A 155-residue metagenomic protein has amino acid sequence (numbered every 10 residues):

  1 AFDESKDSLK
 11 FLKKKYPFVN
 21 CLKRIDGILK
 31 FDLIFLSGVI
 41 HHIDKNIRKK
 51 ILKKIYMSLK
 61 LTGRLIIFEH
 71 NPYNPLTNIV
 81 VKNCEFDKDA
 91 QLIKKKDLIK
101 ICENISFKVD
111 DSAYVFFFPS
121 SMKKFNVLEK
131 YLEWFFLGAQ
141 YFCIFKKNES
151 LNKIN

Functional and structural regions predicted by a protein language model:
A1-G27: Class I SAM-dependent methyltransferase SAM/SAH-binding core
F35: A conserved beta-strand element that flanks and buttresses the S-adenosyl-L-methionine
I43, V81-D97: Acceptor-substrate binding/catalytic loop of class I
K49-L61: A short glycine-rich, Lys/Arg-flanked "PGG" loop and its adjoining helix->strand segment in the class I
T62-H70: Conserved beta-strand signature within the Rossmann-like core of class I S-adenosyl-L-methionine
R64, D110-N155: A C-terminal cap/extension of S-adenosyl-L-methionine-dependent methyltransferases that defines the acceptor-substrate
E69-P75, F116-F117: Short "lid" loop at the C-terminus of a central beta-strand within the Rossmann-like core of SAM-dependent
A90-S106, D111-S112: Short alpha-helix
